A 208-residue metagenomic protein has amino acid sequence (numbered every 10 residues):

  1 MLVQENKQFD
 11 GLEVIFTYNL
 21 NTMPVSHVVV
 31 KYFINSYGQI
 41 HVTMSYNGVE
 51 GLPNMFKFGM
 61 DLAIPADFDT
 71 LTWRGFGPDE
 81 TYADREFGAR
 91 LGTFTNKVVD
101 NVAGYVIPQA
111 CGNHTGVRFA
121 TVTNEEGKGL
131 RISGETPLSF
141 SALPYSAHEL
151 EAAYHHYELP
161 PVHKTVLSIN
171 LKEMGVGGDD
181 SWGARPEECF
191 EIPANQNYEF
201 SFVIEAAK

Functional and structural regions predicted by a protein language model:
M1-K208: Beta-strand/loop-rich accessory regions of lumenal/periplasmic or secreted enzymes, predominantly carbohydrate-active
